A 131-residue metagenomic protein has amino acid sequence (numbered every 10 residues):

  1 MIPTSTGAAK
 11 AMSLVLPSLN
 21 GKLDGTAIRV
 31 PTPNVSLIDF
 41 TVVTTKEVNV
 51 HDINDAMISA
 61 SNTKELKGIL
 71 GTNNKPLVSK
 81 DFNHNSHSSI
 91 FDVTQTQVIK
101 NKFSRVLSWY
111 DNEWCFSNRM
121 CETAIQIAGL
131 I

Functional and structural regions predicted by a protein language model:
M1-S104, I131: C-terminal substrate-binding/catalytic lobe of Rossmann-fold NAD(P)-dependent oxidoreductases
R29-P33, W109-F116: Glycine-rich phosphate/pyrophosphate-binding beta-alpha loops
N118-I131: Internal hydrophobic alpha-helix adjacent to the cofactor/substrate pocket in enzyme cavities
